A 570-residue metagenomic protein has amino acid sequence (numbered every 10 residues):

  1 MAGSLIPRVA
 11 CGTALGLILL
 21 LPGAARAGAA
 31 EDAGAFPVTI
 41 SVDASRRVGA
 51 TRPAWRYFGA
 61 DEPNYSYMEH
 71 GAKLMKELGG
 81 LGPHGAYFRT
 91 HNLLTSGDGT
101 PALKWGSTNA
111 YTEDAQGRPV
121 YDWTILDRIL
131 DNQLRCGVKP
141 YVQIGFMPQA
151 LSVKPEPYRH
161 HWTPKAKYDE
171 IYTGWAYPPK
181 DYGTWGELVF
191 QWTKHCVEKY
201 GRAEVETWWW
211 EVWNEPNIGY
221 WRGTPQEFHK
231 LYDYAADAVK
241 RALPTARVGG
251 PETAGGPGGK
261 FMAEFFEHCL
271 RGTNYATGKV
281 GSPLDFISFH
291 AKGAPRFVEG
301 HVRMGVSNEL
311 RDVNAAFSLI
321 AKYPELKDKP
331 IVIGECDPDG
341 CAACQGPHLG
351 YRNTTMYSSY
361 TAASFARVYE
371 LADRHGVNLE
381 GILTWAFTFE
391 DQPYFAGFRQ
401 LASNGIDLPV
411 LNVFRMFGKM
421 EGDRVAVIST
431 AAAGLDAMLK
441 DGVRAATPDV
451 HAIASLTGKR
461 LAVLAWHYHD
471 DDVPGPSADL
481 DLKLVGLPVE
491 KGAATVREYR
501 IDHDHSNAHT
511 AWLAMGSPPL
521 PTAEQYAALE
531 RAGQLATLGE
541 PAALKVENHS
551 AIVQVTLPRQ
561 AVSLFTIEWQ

Functional and structural regions predicted by a protein language model:
M1-R8: N-terminal secretory signal peptides that target proteins for export/translocation
A10-P22: Bacterial N-terminal signal peptides
A25-W209, P225-G256, G278-P283, K322-K327 (+6 more regions): Non-catalytic accessory regions flanking glycosidase/transglycosidase catalytic cores in CAZymes
L94-G97, P148-A150, P216, P257 (+2 more regions): Feature marks short, surface-exposed loop/turn motifs that line or immediately flank catalytic pockets and channel
A115-P119, W175-Y182, W221, P225 (+2 more regions): Flexible, glycine- and charge-enriched loops at secondary-structure boundaries
R159-K165, K260-N274, C344-S358, Y394-G405: Short, electropositive alpha-helical surface patch
V189, E206-W208, V212-N214, A246 (+4 more regions): Aromatic- and acid-rich polysaccharide-binding/catalytic face of secreted or lumenal carbohydrate-active enzymes
A294-H301, I320-S358, F387-L401: Active-site clefts of carbohydrate-active enzymes
